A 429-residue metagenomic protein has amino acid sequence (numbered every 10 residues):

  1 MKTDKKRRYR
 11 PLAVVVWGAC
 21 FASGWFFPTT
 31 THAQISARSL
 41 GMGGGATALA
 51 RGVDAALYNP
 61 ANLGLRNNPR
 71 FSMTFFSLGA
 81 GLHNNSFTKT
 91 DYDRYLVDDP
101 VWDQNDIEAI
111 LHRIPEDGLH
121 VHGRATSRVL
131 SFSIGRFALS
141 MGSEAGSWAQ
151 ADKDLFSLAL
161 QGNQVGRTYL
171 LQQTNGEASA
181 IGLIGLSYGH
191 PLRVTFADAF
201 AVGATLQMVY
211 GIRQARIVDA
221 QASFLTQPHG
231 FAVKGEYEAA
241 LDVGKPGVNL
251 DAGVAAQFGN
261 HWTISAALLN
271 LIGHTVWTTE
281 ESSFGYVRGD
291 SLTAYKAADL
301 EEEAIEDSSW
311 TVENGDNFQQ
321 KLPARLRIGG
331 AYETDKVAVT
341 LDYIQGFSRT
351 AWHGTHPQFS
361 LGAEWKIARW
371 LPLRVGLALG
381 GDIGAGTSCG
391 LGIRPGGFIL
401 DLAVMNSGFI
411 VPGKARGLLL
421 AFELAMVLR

Functional and structural regions predicted by a protein language model:
M1-K2, G24-F27: Compositionally biased, low-complexity segments enriched in small residues
M1-R10: N-terminal secretory signal peptides that target proteins for export/translocation
K5, V15-W17, A351: N-terminal non-cleavable signal-anchor helices
V15-W25: Bacterial N-terminal signal peptides
P28-A151, T275, L419, V427: N-terminal, post-signal peptide beta-strand-biased segments of exported outer-membrane/organellar beta-barrel and other
H32-L40, A138-R429: Outer-membrane beta-barrel porins/channels
